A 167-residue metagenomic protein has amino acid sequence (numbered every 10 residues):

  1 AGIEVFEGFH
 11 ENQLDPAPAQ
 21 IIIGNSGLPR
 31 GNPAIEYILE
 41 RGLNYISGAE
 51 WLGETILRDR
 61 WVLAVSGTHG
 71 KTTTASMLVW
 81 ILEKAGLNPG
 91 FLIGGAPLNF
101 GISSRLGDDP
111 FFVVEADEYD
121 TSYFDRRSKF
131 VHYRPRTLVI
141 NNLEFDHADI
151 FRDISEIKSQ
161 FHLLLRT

Functional and structural regions predicted by a protein language model:
A1: Active-site beta-alpha connecting loops in nucleotide-dependent enzymes
E4-G8: Conserved SAM-binding strand-loop segment of SAM-dependent methyltransferases
E11-A19, S26-T167: Phosphate-binding loop of NTP-binding sites
